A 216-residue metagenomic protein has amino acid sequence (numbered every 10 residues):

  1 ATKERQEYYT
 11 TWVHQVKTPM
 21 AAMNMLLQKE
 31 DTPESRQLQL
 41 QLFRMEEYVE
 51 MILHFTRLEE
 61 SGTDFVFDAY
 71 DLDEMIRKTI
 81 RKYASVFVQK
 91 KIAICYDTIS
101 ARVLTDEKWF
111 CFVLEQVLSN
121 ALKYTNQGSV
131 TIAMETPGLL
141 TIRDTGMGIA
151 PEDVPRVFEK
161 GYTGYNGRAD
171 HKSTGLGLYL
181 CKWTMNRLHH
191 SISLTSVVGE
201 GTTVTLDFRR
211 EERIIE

Functional and structural regions predicted by a protein language model:
A121-L122: Short helix-loop "hinge" at the ATP-lid/N-box region of the Bergerat-fold HATPase_c
S129-L139: Short beta-strand/loop element within the Bergerat-fold HATPase_c
D144: Acidic ATP/Mg2+-coordinating residue in the GHKL
I149-Y162: Short conserved segment of the HATPase_c
G177, C181: Short alpha-helical Gxxx[C/S/T] motif in the catalytic ATP-binding
